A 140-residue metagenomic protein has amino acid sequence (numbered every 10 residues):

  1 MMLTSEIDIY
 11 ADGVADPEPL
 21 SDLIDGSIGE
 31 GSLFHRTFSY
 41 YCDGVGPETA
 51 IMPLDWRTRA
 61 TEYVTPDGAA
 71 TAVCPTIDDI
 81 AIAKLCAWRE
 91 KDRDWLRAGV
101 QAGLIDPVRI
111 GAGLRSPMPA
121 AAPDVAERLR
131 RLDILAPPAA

Functional and structural regions predicted by a protein language model:
M1-A140: Compositionally biased terminal segments of proteins
